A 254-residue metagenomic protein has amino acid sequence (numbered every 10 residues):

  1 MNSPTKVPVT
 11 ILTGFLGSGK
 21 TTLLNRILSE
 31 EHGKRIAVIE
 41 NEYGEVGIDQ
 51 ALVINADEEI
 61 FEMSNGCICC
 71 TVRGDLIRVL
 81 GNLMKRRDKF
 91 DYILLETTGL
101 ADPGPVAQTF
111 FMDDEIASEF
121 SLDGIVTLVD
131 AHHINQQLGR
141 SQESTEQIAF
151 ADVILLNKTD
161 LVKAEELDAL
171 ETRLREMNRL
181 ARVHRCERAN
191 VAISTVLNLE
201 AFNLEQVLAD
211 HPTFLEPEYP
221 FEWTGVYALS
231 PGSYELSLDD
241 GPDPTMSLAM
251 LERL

Functional and structural regions predicted by a protein language model:
M1-N2, E165: Short, glycine- and charge-enriched coil/turn segments that flank and shape catalytic ligand pockets
N2-Q142: Nucleotide-state-sensitive switch-loop elements of NTP-binding domains
H32, D88, A149, N178-R179: Short conserved AdoMet
N41-Y43, T159, R188: Short, ordered loop/turn segments at secondary-structure junctions
V53, V106-T109, H132-H133, A151 (+3 more regions): Alpha-helix boundary/capping detector
N65-I68, F90-D91, T98-G99, F120-G124 (+4 more regions): Short, surface-exposed, polar/charged, turn-prone segments marking secondary-structure boundaries
P105-E115, A131-S144, I148, I154-L156 (+2 more regions): Non-catalytic interfacial helical region
E146, V153, V162-L254: C-terminal accessory "lid"/substrate-recognition subdomains
